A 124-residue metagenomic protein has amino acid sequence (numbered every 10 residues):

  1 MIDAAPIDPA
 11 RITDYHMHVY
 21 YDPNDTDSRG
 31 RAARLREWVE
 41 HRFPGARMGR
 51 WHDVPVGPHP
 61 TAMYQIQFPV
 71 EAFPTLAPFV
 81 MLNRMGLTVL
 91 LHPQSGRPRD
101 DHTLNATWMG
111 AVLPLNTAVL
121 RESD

Functional and structural regions predicted by a protein language model:
M1-D124: Long, contiguous binding/interaction regions
